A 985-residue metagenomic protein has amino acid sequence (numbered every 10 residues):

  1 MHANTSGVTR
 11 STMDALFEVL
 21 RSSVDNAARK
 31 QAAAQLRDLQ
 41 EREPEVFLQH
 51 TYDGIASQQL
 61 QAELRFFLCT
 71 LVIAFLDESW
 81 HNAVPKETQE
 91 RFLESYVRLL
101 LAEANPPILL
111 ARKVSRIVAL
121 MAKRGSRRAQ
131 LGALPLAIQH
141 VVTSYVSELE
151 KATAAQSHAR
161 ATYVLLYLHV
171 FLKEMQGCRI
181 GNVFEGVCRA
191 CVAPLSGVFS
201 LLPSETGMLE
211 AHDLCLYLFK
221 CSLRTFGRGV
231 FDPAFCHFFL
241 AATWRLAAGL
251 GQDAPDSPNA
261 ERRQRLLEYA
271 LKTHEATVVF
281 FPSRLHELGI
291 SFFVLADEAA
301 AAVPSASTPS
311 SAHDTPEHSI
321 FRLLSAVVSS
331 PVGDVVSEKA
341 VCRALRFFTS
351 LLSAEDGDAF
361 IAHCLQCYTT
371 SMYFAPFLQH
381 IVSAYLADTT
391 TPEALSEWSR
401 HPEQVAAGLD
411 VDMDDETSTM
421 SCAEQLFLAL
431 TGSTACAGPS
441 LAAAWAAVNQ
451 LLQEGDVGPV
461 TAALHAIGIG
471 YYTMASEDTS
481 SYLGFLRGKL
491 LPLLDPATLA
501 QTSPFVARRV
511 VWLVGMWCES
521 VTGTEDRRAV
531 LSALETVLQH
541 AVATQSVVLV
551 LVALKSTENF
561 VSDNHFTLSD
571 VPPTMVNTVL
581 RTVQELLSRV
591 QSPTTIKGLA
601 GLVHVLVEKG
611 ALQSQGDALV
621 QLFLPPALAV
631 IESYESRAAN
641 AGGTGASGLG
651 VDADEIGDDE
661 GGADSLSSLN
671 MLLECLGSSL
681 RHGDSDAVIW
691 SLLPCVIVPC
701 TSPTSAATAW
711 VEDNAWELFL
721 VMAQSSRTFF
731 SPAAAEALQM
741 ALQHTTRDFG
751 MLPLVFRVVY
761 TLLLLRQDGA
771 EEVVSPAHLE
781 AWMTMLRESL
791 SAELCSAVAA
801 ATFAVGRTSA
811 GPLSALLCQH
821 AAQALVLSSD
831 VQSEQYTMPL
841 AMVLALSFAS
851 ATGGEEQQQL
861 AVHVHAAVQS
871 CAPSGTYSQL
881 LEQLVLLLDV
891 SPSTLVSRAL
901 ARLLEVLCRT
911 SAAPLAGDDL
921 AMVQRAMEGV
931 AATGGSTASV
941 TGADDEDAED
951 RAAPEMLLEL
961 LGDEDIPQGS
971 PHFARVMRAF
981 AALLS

Functional and structural regions predicted by a protein language model:
H2-S985: Karyopherin-beta/Importin-beta family HEAT-repeat alpha-solenoid scaffold
